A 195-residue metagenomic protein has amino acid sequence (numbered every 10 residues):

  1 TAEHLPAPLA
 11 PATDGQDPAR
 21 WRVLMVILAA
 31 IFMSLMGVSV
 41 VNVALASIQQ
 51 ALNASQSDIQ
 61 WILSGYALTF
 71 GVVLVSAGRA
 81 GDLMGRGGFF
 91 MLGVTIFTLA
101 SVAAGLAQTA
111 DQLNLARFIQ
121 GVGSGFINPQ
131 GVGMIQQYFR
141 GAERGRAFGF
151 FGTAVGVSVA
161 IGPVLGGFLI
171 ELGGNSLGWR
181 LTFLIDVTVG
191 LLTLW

Functional and structural regions predicted by a protein language model:
A2-W195: Transmembrane-helix bundle of Major Facilitator Superfamily
